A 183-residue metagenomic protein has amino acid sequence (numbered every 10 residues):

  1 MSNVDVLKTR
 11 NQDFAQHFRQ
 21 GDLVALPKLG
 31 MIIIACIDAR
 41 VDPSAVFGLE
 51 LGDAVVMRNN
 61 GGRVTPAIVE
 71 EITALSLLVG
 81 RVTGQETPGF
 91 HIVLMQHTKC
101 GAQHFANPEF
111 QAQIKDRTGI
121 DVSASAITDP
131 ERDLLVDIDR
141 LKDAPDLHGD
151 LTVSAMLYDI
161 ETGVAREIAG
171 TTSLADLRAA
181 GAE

Functional and structural regions predicted by a protein language model:
M1-P27, G62-V64, E70-G89, K99-E183: Divalent-metal-activated hydrolytic enzyme cores
G21-A74: Conserved beta-strand-loop surface patch within small alpha/beta domains used for substrate/adaptor or ligand engagement
I34-C36, R58, V93-H97, M156-D159: Short beta-strand segments
I37-R40, T98-A102: Gly/Ser/Thr-rich loops at beta-strand to alpha-helix junctions that form or flank small-molecule/cofactor-binding
A39, M57, I92, I120-S123: Generic, low-specificity signal for short hydrophobic/alpha-helical stretches with a mild N-terminal bias, encompassing
V55-V56, T83-G84, V93: Short hydrophobic alpha-helical runs that function as membrane-insertion/retention elements
